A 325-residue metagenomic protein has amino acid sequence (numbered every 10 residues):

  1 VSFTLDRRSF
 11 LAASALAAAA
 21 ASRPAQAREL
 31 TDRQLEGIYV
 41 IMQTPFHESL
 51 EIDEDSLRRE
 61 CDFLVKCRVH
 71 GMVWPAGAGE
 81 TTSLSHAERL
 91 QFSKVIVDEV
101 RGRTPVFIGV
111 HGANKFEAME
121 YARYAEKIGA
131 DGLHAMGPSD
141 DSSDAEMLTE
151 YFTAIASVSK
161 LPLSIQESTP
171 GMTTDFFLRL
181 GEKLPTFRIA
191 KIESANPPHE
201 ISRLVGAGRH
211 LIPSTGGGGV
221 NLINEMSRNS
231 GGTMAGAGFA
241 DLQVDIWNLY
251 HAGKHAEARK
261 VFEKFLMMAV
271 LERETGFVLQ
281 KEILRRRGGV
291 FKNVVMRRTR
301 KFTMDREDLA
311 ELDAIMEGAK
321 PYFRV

Functional and structural regions predicted by a protein language model:
V1-A17: N-terminal secretory signal peptides and thylakoid transit peptides that target proteins across membranes
L11-S14, I41, M226-S230, A237-V325: C-terminal alpha-helical cap/extension of soluble enzyme domains
S22-E54: C-terminal segment of N-terminal export signals and the immediately downstream linker at the start of the mature
D32, F46, E51-S168: Active-site beta->alpha loop and helix N-cap motifs at the rims of alpha/beta catalytic domains
G37-Y39, G71, P105-F107, G132 (+4 more regions): Structural preference for beta-strand elements that scaffold enzyme active sites
L57, R89, S93, A118 (+5 more regions): A general structural signal for well-ordered alpha-helical segments in protein cores
Q91, V95-E99, Y124-I128, A154 (+6 more regions): Alpha-helical structural signal in soluble globular domains
T169-F265, A269-R273: Catalytic alpha/beta core domains of metabolic enzymes, predominantly
